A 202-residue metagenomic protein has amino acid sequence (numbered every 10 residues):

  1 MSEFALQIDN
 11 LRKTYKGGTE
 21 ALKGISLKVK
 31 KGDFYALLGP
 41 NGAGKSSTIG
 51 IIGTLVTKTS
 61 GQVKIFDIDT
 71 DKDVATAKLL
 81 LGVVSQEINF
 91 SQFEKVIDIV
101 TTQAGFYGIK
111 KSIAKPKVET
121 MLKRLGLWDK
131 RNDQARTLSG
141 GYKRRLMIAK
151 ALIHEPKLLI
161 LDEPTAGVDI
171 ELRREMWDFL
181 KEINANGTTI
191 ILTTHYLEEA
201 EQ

Functional and structural regions predicted by a protein language model:
G61-D69, T76-A77: Conserved ABC transporter NBD signature motif
T101, G105, S112-K130: Conserved ABC ATPase "signature" region
Q134-L138: Conserved ABC ATPase signature
I148: Hydrophobic anchor residue at the start of the ABC signature
I153-K157: A short, proline-enriched helix->beta-strand linker immediately N-terminal to the Walker B motif in ABC-type P-loop
L159-D162: Catalytic Walker B motif of ABC-type/P-loop ATPase nucleotide-binding domains
R173-N186: Helical segment within the ABC ATPase nucleotide-binding domain
